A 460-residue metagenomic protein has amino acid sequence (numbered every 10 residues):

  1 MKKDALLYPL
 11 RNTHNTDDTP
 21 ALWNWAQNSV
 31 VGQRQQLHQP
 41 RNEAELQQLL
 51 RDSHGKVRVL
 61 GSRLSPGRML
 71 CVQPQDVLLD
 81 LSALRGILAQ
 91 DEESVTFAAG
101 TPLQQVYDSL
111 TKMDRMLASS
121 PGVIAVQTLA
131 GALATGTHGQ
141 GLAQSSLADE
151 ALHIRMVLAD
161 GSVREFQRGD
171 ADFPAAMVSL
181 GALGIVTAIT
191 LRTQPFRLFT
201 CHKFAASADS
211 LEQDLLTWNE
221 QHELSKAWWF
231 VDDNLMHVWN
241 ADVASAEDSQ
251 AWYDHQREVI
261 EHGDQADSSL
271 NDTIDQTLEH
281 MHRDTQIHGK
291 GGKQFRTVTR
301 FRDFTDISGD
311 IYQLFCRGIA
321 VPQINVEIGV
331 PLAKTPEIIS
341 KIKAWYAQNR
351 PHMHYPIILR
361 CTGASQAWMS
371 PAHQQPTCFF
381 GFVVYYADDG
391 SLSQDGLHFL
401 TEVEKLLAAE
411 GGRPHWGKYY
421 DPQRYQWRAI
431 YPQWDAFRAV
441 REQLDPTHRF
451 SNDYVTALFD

Functional and structural regions predicted by a protein language model:
M1-D460: Noncatalytic alpha-helical scaffold of FAD-dependent oxidoreductases
